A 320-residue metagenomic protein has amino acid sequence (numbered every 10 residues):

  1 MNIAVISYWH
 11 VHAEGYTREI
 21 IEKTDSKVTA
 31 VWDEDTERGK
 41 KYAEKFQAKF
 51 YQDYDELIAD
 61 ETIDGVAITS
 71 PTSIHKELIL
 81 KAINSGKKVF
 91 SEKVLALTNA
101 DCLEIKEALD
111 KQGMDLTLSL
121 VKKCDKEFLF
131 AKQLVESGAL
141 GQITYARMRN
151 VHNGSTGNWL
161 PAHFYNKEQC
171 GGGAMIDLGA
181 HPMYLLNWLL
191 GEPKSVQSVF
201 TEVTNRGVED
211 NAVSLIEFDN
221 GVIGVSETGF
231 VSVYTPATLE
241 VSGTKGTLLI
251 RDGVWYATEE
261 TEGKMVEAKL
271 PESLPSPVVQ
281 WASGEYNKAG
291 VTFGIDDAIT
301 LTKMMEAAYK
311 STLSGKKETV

Functional and structural regions predicted by a protein language model:
M1-K45: N-terminal Rossmann-like dinucleotide-binding module
V5, Q52, S91, L116-L118 (+1 more regions): Hydrophobic residues in well-ordered beta-strands that form the structural core
V11, K122-N205, G315: Predominantly a Rossmann-like dinucleotide-binding segment in NAD(P)-dependent oxidoreductases
D35, F46-A108: Beta-loop-alpha module in the N-terminal Rossmann-like domain of NAD(P)-dependent dehydrogenases, especially those
G65-S70, K111, D219, G284-V320: C-terminal helix-rich "cap/oligomerization" subdomain common to oxidoreductases
E104-V121, Q142-T144: Rossmann-fold dehydrogenase core element
M183-V254, V278-A289: Contiguous beta-strand/loop segments that form the cofactor/metal-binding neighborhood of enzyme cores
